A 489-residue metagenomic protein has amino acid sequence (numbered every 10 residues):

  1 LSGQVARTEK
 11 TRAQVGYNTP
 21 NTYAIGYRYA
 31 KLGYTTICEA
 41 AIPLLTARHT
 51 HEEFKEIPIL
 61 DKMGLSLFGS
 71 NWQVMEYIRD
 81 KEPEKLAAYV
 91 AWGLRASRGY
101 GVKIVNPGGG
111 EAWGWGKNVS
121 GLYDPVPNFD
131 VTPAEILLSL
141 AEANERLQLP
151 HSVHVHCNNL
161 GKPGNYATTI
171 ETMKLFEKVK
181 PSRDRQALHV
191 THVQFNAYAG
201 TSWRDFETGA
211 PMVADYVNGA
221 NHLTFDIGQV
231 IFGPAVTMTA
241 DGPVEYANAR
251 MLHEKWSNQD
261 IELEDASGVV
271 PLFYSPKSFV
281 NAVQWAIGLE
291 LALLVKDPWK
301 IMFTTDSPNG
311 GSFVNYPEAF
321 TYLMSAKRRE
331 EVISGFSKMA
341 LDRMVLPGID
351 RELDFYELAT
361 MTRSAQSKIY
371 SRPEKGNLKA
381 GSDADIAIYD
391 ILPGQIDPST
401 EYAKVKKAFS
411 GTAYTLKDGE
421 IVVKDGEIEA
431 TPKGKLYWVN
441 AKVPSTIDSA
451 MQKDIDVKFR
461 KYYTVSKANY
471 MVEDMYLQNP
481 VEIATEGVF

Functional and structural regions predicted by a protein language model:
L1-T36, C157, L294-I301, S307 (+1 more regions): Active-site microenvironment of metallo-dependent hydrolases
S2-V126, Y476: Divalent-metal coordination cores built from histidine and acidic residues
G33, H51-F54, P58, A141-Q148 (+7 more regions): Structural signal for hydrophobic packing residues in well-ordered secondary-structure cores of soluble enzyme domains
E39-A40, N281, T304-T305: Short His-Asn-centered micro-motif
I42, L67, P107, C157-N158 (+3 more regions): Short, ordered loop/turn segments at secondary-structure junctions
L45-R48, N71-V74, G109-W113, L160-N165 (+7 more regions): Flexible loop/turn segments at secondary-structure boundaries
M63-G69, R183-A197, T224-V230, E331-L341 (+1 more regions): A generic structural motif
K81-N106, G110-I301: Histidine/acidic residue-rich metal-binding segments in metalloenzymes
